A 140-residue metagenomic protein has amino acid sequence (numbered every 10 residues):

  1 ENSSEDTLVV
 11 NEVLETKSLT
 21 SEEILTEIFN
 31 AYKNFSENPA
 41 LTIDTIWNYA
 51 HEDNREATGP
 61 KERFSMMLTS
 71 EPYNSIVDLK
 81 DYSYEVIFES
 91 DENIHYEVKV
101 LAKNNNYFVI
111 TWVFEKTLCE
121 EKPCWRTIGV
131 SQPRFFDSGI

Functional and structural regions predicted by a protein language model:
E1-I24: N-terminal low-complexity, Pro/Thr/Ser-rich intrinsically disordered segments that act as propeptides or flexible
E1-S4, I46, F136: Short, charge-rich amphipathic segments
E5-V13, S75-N104: A cross-kingdom feature marking charged/low-complexity
E12-E15, E37, R55: Short N-terminal micro-motifs specific to bacterial/archaeal maturation and metal-cluster initiation sites
K17-E37, Y49: Short, aromatic-enriched amphipathic alpha-helices that serve as compact interaction elements
N30, S65, F136-D137: Compositionally biased, low-structure terminal segments
P39-D91: Short solvent-exposed beta->alpha transition segments
V86-I140: Exposed beta-sheet edge and beta->alpha loop/turn motif
